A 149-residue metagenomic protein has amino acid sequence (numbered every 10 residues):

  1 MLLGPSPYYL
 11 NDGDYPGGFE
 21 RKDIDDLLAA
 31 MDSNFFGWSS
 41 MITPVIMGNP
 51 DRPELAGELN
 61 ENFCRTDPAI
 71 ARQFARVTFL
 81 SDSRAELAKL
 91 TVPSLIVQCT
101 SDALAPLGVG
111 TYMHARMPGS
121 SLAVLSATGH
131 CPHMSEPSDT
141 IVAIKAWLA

Functional and structural regions predicted by a protein language model:
M1-N11: Active-site nucleophile loop of the alpha/beta-hydrolase fold
L10-F19, A29-K89: Conserved alpha/beta-hydrolase catalytic His-Asp/Glu region
I42, A75, M113, T140 (+2 more regions): Hydrophobic "lid"/C-terminal helical patch of Rossmann-like NAD(P)-dependent dehydrogenase/epimerase domains
L90, I96-Q98, D102: Short beta-strand/loop motif that positions the catalytic acidic residue of the alpha/beta-hydrolase fold
A103-V109: Conserved alpha/beta-hydrolase "acid-adjacent" motif
T111-S120: Active-site-adjacent alpha-helix of alpha/beta-hydrolase-fold enzymes
G119-A149: Catalytic active-site module of serine/aspartate enzymes centered on a nucleophile-bearing elbow/loop
